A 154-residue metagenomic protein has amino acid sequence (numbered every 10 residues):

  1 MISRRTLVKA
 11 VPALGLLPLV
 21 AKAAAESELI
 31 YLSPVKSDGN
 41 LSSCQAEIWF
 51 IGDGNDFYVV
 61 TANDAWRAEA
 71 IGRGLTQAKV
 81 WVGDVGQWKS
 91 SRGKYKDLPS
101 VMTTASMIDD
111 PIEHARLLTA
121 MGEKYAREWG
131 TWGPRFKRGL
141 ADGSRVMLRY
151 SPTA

Functional and structural regions predicted by a protein language model:
M1, P18-S33: C-terminal segment of N-terminal export signals and the immediately downstream linker at the start of the mature
M1-I2, T6, D64: Short alpha-helical segments used as structural interaction elements across diverse proteins
R5, K22-E26, I51-D53, G139-G143: Short, surface-exposed loop and linker segments with low hydrophobicity and enrichment for Pro/Ser/Thr
T6-A23: N-terminal export signals
E28-N63, V80, S91, S100-V101: Short beta-strand segments
Q45, M147-R149: Conserved hydrophobic/aromatic beta-strand scaffold that supports enzyme active sites
W66-V146, T153: Short, structured beta-strand-loop surface elements
